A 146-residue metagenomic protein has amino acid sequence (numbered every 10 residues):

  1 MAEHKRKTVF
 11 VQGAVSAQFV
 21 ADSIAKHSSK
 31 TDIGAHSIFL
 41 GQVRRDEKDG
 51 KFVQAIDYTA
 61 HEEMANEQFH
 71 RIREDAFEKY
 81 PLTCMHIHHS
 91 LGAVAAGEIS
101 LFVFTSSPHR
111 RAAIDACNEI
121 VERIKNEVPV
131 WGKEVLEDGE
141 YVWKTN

Functional and structural regions predicted by a protein language model:
M1-I99, P108, A112-N118, E122-N146: N-terminal, polar/charged subdomain of small-to-medium soluble alpha/beta proteins
F104-S106: Short hydrophobic/aromatic beta-strand micro-patches that form the beta-sheet surface supporting nucleotide- or nucleic
